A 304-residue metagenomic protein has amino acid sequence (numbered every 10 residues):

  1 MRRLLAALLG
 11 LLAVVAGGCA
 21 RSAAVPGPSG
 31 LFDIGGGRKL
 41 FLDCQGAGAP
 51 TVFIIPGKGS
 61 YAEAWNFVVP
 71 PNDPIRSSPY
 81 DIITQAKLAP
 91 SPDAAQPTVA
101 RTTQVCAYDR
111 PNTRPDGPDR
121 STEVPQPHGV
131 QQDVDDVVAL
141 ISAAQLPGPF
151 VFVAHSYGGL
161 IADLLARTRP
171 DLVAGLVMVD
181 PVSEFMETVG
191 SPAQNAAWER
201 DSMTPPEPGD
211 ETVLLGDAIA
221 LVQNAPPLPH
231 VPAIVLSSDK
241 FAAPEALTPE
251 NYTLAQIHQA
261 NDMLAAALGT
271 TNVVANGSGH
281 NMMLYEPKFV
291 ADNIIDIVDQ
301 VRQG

Functional and structural regions predicted by a protein language model:
V15-G18: C-terminal motif of bacterial Sec signal peptides marking the signal peptidase cleavage site
A20-S22: Bacterial signal peptide processing site
F32-R38, D43-G117: Conserved HGGG/HGGXW glycine-rich cap/lid loop of the alpha/beta-hydrolase fold
Q131-G148: Conserved acidic catalytic loop of the alpha/beta-hydrolase fold
A144-F185: Conserved hydrolase catalytic core segment
V177-E211, T248: Flexible "cap/lid" loop of the alpha/beta hydrolase fold
P229, V235-S237: Short beta-strand/loop motif that positions the catalytic acidic residue of the alpha/beta-hydrolase fold
L268-G304: Catalytic active-site module of serine/aspartate enzymes centered on a nucleophile-bearing elbow/loop
